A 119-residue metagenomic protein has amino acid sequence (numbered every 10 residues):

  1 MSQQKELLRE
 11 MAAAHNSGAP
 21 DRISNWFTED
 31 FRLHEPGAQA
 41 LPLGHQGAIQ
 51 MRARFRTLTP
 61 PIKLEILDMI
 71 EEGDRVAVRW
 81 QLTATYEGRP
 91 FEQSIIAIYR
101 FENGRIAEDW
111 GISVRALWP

Functional and structural regions predicted by a protein language model:
M1-L8: N-terminal intrinsically disordered, low-complexity tails enriched in polar/charged
S2, A14, Q39-P42: A short glycine-/small-residue-rich loop at the edge of a beta-strand within enzyme catalytic domains
Q3, N16, I49-P119: A beta-strand edge to alpha-helix "cap/lid" segment located at domain peripheries
L7, P20-G73: A solvent-exposed, acidic/Ser-Thr-rich amphipathic alpha-helical stretch
R9-A13: Amphipathic alpha-helical repeat scaffolds
